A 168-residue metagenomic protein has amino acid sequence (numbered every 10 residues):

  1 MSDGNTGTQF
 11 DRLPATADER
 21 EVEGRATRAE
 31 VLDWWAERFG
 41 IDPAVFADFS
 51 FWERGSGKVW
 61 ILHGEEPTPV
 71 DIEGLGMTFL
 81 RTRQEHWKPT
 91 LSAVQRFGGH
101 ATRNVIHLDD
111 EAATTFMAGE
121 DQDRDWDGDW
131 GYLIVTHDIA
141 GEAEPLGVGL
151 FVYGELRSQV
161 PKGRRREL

Functional and structural regions predicted by a protein language model:
S2-L168: Polybasic, low-complexity RNA-engagement segments
